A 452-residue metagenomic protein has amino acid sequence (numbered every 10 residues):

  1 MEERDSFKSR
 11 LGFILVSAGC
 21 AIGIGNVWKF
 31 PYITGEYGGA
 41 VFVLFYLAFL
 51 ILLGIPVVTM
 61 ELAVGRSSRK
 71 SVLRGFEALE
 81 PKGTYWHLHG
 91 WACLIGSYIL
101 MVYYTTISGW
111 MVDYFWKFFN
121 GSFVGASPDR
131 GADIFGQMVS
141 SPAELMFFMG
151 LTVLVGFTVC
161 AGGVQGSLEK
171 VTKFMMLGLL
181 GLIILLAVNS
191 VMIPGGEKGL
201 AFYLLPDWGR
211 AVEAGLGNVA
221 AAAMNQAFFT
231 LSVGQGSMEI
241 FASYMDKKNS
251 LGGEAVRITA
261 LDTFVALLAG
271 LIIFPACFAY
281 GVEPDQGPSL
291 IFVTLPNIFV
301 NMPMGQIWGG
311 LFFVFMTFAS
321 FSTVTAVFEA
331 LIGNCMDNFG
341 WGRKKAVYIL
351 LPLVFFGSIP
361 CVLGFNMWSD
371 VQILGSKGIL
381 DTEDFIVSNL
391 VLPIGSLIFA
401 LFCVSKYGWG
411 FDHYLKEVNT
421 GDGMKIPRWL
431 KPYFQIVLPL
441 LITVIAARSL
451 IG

Functional and structural regions predicted by a protein language model:
M1-W28, V57-L62, R66-L79, G83-L88 (+2 more regions): Membrane-interface "cap" regions at the ends of multi-pass membrane proteins
E2-F7, E169, K173-F321, K345-A346 (+1 more regions): Membrane-embedded translocation segments of transport machinery
E2-S6, I33-Y37, S67-A92, T105-S167 (+5 more regions): Inter-helical loop and helix-membrane interface segments of multi-pass membrane transporters/permeases
D5, T34-M60, E144-L145, V391-P393: Extracellular loop-to-transmembrane helix junctions
S6, G12-I14, C20, P142 (+6 more regions): Loop-to-transmembrane helix boundary motifs in multi-pass membrane proteins
S6-S17, F42-F45, T84-Y98, M146-T152 (+6 more regions): Select transmembrane alpha-helical segments in multipass membrane proteins
G12-F49, G236-A242, G253-V256, A260-L261 (+1 more regions): Transmembrane helix-boundary motif of multi-pass solute transporters/channels
H89, F339-L351, T382-I442: C-terminal membrane-solvent junction of multi-pass transporters and transport-like membrane proteins
